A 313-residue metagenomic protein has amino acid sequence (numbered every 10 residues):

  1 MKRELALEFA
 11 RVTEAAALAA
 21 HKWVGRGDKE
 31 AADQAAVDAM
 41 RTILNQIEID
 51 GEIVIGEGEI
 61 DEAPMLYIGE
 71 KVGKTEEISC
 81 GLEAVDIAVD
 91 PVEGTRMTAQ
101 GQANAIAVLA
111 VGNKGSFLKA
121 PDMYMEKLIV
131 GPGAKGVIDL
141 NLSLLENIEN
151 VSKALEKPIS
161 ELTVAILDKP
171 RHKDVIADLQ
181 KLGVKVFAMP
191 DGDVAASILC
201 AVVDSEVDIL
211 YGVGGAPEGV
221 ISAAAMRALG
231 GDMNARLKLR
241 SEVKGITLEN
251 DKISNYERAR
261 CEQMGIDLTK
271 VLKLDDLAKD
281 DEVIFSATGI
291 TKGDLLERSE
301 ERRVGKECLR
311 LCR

Functional and structural regions predicted by a protein language model:
M1-A16: N-terminal hydrophobic or amphipathic helices/low-complexity stretches enriched in small/hydrophobic/Pro/Gly
D33-K114: Flexible, acidic active-site loops/lids enriched in D/E/S/T/G that coordinate Mg2+ and/or position polar
E59-E62, R171, P190-S197: Short acidic loop-to-helix transition motifs that present clustered carboxylates
I78-P91, T98-K127, G131, D178-L182 (+1 more regions): Active-site-adjacent structural elements in enzyme catalytic cores
I87, P91-Q100, A105-A107, K173 (+3 more regions): Short glycine/serine/threonine-rich phosphate/pyrophosphate-binding segments that cradle anionic phosphate groups
V108-A188, D281, G293-L295: Acidic beta-strand-loop-alpha-helix segment within the catalytic core of divalent metal-dependent phosphate-processing
D193, V202-R236: Glycine-rich phosphate-binding loop
E301-C308: Conserved small/polar residues in nucleotide/adenosyl-binding loops
